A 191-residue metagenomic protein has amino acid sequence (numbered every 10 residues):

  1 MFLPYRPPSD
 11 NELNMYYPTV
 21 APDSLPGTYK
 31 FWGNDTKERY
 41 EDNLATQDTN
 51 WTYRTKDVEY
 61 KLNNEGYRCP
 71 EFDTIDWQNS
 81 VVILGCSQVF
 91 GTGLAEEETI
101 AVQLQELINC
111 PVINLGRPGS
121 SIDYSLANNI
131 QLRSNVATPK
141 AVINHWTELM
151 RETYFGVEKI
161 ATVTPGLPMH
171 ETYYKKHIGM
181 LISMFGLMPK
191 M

Functional and structural regions predicted by a protein language model:
M1-V82, N135, K140, H145-P189: N-terminal secretory targeting modules
N64-N135: Serine-esterase "nucleophile elbow" of acetyl-processing enzymes
